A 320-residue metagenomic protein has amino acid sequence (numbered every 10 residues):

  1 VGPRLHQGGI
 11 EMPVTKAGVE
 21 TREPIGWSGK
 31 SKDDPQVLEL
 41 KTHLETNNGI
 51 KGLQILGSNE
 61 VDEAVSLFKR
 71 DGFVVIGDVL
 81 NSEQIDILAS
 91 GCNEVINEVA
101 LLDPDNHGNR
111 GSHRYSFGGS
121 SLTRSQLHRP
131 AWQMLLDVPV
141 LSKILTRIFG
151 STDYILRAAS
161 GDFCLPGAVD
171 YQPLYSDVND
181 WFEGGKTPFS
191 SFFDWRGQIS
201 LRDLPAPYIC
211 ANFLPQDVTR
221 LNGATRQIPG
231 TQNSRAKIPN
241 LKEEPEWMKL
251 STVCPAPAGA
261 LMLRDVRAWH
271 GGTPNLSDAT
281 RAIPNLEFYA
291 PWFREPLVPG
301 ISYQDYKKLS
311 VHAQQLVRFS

Functional and structural regions predicted by a protein language model:
G2-Q7: Extreme N-terminal basic, low-complexity initiation segments that serve as generic localization/processing leaders
G9, P13-D71, G77-F193: Non-heme Fe(II)-dependent double-stranded beta-helix
G9, P13-L53, L102, N233-P245 (+3 more regions): Non-heme Fe(II)/2-oxoglutarate
L80-S82, G161-A168, N179, D217-R220 (+3 more regions): Short, solvent-exposed loop/turn segments at secondary-structure junctions
H128-M134, Q198-I199, M248-T252, G271-T273: Active-site rim elements
A159-G161, A211-F213, P284-F288: A structural signal for short, well-ordered beta-strand segments
D170-P255, E295-I301: Catalytic core of non-heme Fe(II) oxygenases with the double-stranded beta-helix
